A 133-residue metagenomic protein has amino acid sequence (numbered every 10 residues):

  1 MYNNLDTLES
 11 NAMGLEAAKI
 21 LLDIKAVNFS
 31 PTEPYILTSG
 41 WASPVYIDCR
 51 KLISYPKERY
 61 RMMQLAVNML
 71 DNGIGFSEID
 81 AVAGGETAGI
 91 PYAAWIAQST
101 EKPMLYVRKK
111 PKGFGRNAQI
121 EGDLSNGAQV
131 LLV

Functional and structural regions predicted by a protein language model:
Y2-F76: Active-site-facing substrate-recognition patch
N11, E86-T87: Short alpha-helix boundary/capping motifs
G40, V82, M104: Conserved hydrophobic/aromatic pocket- or pore-lining residues that grip, position, or stack substrates in active sites
C49-R50, G85-E86, R108-K110: Fold-independent oxyanion-binding glycine-rich loops and adjacent beta-strand/coil segments at enzyme active sites
F76-E86: Short glycine-rich phosphate-binding loop at a beta-alpha junction
I90: Portal/gating segments that form or line small-molecule/metal binding sites
A93-L132: Short, glycine/charge-rich flexible loops or terminal/linker lids adjacent to PRPP-binding catalytic cores
